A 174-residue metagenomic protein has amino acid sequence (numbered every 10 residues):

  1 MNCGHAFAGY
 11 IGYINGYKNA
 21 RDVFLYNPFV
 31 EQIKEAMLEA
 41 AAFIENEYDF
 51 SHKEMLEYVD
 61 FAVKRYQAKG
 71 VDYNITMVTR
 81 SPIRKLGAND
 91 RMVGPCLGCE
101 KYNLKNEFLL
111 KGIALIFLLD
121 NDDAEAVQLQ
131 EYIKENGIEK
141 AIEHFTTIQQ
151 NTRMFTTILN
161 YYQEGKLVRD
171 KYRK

Functional and structural regions predicted by a protein language model:
M1-K174: Non-transmembrane, aqueous-exposed alpha-helical and coiled segments at domain scale
